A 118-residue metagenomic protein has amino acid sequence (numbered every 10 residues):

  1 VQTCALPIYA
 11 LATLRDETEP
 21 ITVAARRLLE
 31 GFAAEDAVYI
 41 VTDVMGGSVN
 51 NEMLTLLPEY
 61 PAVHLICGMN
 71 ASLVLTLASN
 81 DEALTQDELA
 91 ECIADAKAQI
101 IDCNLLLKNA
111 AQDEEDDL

Functional and structural regions predicted by a protein language model:
Q2-L6: Short, small-residue-biased leader/transition segments that mark boundaries at the very start of proteins
A10-E19: Short beta->alpha junction loops
V23-E35: N-terminal small/polar loop signature for handling phosphorylated ligands or for N-terminal nucleophile
E35-A37, P61-A62: Short coil/turn segments at beta-strand junctions that form active-site/ligand-binding loops
V49-Y60: Short Gly/Thr/Asp-enriched flexible loops that form oxyanion-binding sites at enzyme active sites
E59-L77: Short, acidic/small-residue loops that bind anionic groups at enzyme active sites
N80-L106: Short, glycine-/small-residue-rich phosphate/pyrophosphate-handling segment
A111-L118: Short acidic DE-rich linear segments
